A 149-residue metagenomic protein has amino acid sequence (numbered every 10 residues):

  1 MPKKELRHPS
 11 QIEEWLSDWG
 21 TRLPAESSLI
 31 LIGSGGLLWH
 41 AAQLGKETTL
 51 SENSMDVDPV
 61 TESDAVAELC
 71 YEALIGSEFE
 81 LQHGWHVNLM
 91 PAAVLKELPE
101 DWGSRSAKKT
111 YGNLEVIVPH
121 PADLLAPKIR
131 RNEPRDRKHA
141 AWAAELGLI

Functional and structural regions predicted by a protein language model:
M1-I149: Compositionally biased terminal segments of proteins
